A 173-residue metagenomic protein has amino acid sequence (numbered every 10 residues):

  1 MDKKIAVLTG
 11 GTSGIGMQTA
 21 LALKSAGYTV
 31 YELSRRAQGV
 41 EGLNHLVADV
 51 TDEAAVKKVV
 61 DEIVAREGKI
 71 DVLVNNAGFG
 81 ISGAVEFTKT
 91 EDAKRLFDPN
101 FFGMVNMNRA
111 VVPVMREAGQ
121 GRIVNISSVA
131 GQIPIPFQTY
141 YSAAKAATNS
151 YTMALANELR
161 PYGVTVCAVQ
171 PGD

Functional and structural regions predicted by a protein language model:
T12-S13: Conserved glycine-rich cofactor-binding loop
A48-K58, T90: The beta1-alpha1 cofactor-binding region of Rossmann-like NAD(H)/NADP(H)-dependent oxidoreductases
A84-V85, D92-K94: Substrate-binding pocket helix/loop in short-chain dehydrogenase/reductase
E86, I133-T139: Active-site loop immediately N-terminal to the catalytic Tyr-X3-Lys motif of short-chain dehydrogenase/reductase
N108, A144: Active-site helix of classical SDR
P113, N157-E158: Alpha-helical segment proximal to the catalytic Tyr-Lys
S128: Residue(s) in the substrate-gating loop at a strand-loop-helix junction that position the organic substrate next
